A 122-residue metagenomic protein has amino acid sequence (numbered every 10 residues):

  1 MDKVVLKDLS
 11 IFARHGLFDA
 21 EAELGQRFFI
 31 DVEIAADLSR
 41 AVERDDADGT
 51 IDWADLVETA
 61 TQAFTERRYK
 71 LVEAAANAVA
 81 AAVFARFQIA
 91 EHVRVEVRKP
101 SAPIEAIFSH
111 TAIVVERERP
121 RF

Functional and structural regions predicted by a protein language model:
M1-F122: N-terminal, polar/charged subdomain of small-to-medium soluble alpha/beta proteins
